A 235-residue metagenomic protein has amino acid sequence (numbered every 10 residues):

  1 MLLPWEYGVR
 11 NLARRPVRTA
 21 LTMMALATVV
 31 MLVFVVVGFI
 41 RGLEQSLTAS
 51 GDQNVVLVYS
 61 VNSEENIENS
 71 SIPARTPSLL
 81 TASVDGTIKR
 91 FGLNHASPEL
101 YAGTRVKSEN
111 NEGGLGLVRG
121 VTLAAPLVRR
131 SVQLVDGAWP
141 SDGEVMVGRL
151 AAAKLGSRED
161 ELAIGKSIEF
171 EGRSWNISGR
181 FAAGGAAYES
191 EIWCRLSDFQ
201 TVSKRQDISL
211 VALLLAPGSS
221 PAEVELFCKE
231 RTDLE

Functional and structural regions predicted by a protein language model:
M1-L32: N-terminal Sec/SRP start-transfer signal
A27, M31-L117, V135-D136, L226: Hydrophobic, regular-secondary-structure patches
G51-V55, R75, F91-A96, N111-G116 (+6 more regions): Extracytoplasmic
Y59-S60, I72, V121, V147 (+1 more regions): A conserved hydrophobic position in a structured secondary element of the catalytic/binding core that shapes
S60-N62, L100, G120-T122, G172 (+2 more regions): Flexible glycine-/small-residue-rich
V84-I88, K107-G113, A151, E159-E161 (+1 more regions): Mechanotransmission and gating elements of multispan inner-membrane complexes involved in transport and envelope
G114-R158: Short beta-strand boundary microenvironments
